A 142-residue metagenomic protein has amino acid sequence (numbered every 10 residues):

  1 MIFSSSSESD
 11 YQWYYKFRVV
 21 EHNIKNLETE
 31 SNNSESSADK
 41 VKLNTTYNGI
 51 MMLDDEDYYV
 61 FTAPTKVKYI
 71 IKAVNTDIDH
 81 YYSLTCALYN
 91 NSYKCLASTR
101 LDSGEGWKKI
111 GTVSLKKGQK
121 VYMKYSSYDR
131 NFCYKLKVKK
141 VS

Functional and structural regions predicted by a protein language model:
I2-K16, E21-N23, I50-S142: Acidic, Ser/Thr/Pro-rich low-complexity intrinsically disordered segments
R18-L43: Predominantly extracellular/luminal regions of secreted and cell-surface proteins, especially disulfide-bonded
N44-N48: Short, hydrophobic/aromatic-rich segments at coil-to-beta transitions
